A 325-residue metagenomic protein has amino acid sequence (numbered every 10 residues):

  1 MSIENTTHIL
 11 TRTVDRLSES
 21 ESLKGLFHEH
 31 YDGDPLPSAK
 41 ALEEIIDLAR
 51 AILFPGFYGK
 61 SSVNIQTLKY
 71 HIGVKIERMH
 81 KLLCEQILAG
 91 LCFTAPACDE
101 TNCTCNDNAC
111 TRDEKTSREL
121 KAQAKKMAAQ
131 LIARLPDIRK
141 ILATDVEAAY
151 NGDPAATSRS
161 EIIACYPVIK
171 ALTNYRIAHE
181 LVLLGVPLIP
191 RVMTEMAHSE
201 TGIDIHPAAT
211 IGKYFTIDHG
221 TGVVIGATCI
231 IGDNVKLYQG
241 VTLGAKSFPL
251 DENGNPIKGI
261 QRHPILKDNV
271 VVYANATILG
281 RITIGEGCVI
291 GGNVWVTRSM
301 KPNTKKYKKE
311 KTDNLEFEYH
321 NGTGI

Functional and structural regions predicted by a protein language model:
M1-V192, N321-I325: Terminal amphipathic alpha-helical/low-complexity segments used for targeting or macromolecular assembly
A197-N314, E318: Structural signal for interior beta-strand "rungs" in well-ordered beta-sheet cores of soluble enzyme domains
